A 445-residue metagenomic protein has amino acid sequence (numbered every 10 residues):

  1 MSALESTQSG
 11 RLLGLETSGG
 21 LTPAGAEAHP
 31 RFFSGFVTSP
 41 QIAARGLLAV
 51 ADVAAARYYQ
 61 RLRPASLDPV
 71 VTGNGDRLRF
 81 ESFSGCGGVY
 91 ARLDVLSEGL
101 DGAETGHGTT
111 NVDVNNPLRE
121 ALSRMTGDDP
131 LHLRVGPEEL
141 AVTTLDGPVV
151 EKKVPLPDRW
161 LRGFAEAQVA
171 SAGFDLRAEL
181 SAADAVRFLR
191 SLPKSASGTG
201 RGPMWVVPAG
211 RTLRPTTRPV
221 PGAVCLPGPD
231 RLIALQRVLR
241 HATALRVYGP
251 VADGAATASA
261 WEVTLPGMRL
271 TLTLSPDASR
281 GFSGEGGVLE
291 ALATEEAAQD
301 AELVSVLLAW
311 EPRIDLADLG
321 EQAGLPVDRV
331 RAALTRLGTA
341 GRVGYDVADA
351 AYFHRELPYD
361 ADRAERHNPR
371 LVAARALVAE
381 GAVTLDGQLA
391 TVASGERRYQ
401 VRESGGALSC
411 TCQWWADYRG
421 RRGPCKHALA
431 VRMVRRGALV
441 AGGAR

Functional and structural regions predicted by a protein language model:
M1-R445: Long, low-complexity, compositionally biased intrinsically disordered regions
